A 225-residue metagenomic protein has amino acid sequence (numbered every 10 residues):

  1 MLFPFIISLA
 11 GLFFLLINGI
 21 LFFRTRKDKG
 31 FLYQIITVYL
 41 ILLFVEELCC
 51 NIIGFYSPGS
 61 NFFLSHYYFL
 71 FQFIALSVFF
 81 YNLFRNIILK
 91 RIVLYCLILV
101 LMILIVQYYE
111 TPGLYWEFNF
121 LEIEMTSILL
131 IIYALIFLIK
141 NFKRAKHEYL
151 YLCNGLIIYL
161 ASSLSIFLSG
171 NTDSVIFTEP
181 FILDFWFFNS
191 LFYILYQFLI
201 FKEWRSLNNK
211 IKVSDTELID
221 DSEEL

Functional and structural regions predicted by a protein language model:
M1-L225: Terminal, non-globular segments
